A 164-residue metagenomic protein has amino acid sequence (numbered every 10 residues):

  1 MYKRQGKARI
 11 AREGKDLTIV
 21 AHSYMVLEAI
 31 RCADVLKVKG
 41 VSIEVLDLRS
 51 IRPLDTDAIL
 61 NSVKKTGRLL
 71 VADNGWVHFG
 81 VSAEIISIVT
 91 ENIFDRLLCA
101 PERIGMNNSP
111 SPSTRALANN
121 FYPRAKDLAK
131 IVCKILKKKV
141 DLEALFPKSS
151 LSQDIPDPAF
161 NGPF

Functional and structural regions predicted by a protein language model:
K3-F164: Thiamine diphosphate
